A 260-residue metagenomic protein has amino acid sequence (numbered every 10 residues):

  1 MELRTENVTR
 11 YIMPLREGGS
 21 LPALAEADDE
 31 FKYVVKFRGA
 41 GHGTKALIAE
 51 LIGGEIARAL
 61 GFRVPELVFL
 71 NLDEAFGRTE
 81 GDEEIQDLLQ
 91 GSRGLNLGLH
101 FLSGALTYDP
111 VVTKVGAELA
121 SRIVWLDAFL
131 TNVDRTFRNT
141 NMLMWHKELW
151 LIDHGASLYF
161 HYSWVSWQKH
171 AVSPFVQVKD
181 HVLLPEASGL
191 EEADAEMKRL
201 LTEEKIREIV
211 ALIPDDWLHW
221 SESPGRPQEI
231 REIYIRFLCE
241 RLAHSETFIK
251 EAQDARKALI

Functional and structural regions predicted by a protein language model:
M1-I260: Phosphate/dinucleotide-binding and metal-coordinating scaffold of catalytic cores in nucleotide-dependent enzymes
